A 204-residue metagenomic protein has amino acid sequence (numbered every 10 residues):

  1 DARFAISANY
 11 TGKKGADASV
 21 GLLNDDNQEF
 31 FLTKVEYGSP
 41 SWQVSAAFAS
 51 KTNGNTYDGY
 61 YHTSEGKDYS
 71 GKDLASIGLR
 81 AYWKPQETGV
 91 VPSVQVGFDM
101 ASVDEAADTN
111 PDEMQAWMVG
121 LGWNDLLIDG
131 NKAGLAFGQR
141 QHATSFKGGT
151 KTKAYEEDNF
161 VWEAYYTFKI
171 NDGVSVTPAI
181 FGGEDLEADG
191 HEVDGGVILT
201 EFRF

Functional and structural regions predicted by a protein language model:
D1-E36, F160: Aromatic- and glycine-enriched pocket-lining scaffold segments that form the walls of small-molecule binding clefts
A2-A8, A16, F31, P40-A46 (+5 more regions): Repeated loop/turn-to-beta-strand initiation elements of outer-membrane beta-barrel proteins
Y10-K14, S39-S41, F48-G54, F98-D104 (+4 more regions): Transmembrane beta-strands of outer-membrane beta-barrel pores
G21-N27, G59-L74, A106-Q115, G148-D158 (+1 more regions): Replace "Gram-negative outer membrane beta-barrel proteins" with "bacterial and organellar outer membrane beta-barrel
T33-V35, L79, V119-L121, A164 (+1 more regions): Membrane-embedded beta-strands of outer-membrane beta-barrel proteins, especially the hydrophobic/small aromatic
G38-N124: Long, well-ordered mid-to-C-terminal structural blocks that present hydrophobic/aromatic surfaces
G122-D172: C-terminal hydrophobic structural anchor segments that stabilize assembly/packing rather than catalytic chemistry
E192-F204: Outer-membrane beta-barrel "beta-signal"
